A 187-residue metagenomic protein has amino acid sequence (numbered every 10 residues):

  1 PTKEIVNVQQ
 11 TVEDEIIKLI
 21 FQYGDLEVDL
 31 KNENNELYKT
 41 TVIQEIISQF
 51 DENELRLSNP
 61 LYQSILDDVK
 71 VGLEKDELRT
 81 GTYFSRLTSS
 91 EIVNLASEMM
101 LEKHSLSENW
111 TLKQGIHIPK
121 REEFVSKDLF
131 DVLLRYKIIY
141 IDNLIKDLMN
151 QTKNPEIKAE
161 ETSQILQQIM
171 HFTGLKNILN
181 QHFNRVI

Functional and structural regions predicted by a protein language model:
P1, L57, L73-D76, I118-I187: Short, small/acidic-rich helices and loops at N termini and domain boundaries of DNA replication/processing enzymes
P1-F84, L95-G115, I141-I145: Non-catalytic protein-protein interaction segments used by genome-maintenance enzymes to assemble and couple activities
